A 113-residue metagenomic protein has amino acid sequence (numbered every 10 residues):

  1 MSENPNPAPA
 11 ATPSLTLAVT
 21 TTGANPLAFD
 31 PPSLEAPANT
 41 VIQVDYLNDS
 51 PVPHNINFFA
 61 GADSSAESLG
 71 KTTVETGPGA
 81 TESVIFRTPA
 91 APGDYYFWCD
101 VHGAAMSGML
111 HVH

Functional and structural regions predicted by a protein language model:
N4-P5, P9, P13, T76-H113: Extracellular/periplasmic metallocenter environments
A10-V41: N-terminal edge beta-strand
T22, D49-P51, G61-A62, H102-A104: Solvent-exposed coil/turn segments that connect beta secondary-structure elements in extracytoplasmic/periplasmic
P26, D63-G70: Short beta-strand and strand-turn-strand segments in soluble, beta-rich domains
P32-V52, E82-A90, H111-V112: Beta-strand cores of secreted/periplasmic/IMS beta-sandwich domains, seen most often in copper-related folds
N55-F59: Beta-strand signatures of extracellular beta-sandwich domains
K71-E75: Surface loop/turn signatures of beta-propeller and other carbohydrate-active proteins
